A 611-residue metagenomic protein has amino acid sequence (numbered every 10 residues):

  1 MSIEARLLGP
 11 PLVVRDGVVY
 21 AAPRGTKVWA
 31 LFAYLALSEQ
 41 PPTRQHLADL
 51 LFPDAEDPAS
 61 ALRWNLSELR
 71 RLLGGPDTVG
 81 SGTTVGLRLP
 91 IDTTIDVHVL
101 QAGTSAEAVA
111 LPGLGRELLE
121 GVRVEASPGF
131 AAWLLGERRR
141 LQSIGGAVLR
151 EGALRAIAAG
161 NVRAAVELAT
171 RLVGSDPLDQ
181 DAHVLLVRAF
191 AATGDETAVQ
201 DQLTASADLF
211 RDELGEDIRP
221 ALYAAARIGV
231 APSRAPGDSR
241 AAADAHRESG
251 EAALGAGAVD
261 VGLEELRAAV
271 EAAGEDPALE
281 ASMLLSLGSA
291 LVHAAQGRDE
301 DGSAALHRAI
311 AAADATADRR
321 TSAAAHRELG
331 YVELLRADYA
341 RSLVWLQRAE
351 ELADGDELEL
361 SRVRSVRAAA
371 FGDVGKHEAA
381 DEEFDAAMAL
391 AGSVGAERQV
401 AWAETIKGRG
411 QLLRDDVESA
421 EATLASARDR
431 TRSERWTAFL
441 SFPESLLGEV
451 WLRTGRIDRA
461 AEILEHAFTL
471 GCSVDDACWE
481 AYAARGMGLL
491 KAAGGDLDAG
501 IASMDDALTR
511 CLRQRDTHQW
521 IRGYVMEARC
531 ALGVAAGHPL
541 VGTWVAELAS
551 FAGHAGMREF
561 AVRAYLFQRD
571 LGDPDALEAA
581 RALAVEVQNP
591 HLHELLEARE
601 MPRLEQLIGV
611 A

Functional and structural regions predicted by a protein language model:
M1-K27, P76-G86, P90-T93, R116 (+2 more regions): Short boundary/linker motifs that mark transitions into or out of structured domains
M1-P10, G121, S143, R163 (+5 more regions): C-terminal non-catalytic interaction modules
P10, T84-G86, Q101-A132, R150 (+4 more regions): Short acidic-capped amphipathic helix/loop micro-motif used as an active-site/signal-coupling element
P10-V14, G74-V109, L119-G145, L222-S239: A short linear beta-strand->loop->alpha-helix hinge motif most characteristic of winged-helix/helix-turn-helix
V19-L51, L69, Q180-V184: Short amphipathic alpha-helical recognition elements used for nucleic-acid or partner binding across transcription
S105-A106, I157-A159, T193-E196, R234-D238 (+10 more regions): Short coil/turn connectors between adjacent alpha-helices in alpha-solenoid helical repeat scaffolds
L118-E120, V166, R171-G174, A207-D208 (+9 more regions): Amphipathic alpha-helical segments of tetratricopeptide repeats
G174-H183, D217-P220, D238-A242, G257-V261 (+11 more regions): Alpha-solenoid helical repeat architecture
